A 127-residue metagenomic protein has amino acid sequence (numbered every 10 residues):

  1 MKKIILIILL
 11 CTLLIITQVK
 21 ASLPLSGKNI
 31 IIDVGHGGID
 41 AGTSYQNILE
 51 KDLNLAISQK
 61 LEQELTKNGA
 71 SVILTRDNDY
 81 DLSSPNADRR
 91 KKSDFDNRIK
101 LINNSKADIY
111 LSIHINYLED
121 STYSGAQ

Functional and structural regions predicted by a protein language model:
M1-I4: Positively charged n-region of N-terminal signal peptides that target proteins for export
L6-I15: Hydrophobic helical h-region of N-terminal Sec-dependent signal peptides in bacterial secretory/periplasmic proteins
S22-A126: Catalytic-core regions of hydrolytic enzymes
